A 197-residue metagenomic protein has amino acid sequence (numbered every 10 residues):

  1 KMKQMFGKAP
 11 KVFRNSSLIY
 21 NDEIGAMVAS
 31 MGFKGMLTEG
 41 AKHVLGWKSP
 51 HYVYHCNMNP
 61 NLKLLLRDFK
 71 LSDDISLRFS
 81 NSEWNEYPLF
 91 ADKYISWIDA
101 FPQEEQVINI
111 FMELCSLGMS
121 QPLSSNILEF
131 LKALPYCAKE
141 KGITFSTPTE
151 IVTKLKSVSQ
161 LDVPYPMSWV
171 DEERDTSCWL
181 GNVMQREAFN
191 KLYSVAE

Functional and structural regions predicted by a protein language model:
K1, K11-R14, K34-E39, T147: Short, well-structured secondary-structure segments
K1-S17, S96-F111: CE4/NodB-like, metal-dependent polysaccharide N-deacetylase domain that modifies extracellular/periplasmic N-acetylated
K8, A29-P50, Y54-K63: Acidic, His- and aromatic-enriched active-site or binding-groove loops in soluble protein domains that engage sugars
K8-S16, D74-L89, G118-S125: The substrate-binding groove and active-site-proximal loops of carbohydrate-active enzymes, especially glycoside
F13-Y20, A41, T149-V152: Short, solvent-exposed turn/loop segments enriched in Gly/Ser/Thr/Pro and often Arg
S17-I19, E39-K42, F69-L71, L114-S116: Active-site-proximal loop/turn and secondary-structure-junction residues that shape catalytic pockets, frequently
N21-A29: Distinct, well-ordered alpha-helical segments
Y52-V53, N57-L62, L66-F69, N81-S82 (+1 more regions): Active-site and substrate-binding clefts of carbohydrate-active enzymes
